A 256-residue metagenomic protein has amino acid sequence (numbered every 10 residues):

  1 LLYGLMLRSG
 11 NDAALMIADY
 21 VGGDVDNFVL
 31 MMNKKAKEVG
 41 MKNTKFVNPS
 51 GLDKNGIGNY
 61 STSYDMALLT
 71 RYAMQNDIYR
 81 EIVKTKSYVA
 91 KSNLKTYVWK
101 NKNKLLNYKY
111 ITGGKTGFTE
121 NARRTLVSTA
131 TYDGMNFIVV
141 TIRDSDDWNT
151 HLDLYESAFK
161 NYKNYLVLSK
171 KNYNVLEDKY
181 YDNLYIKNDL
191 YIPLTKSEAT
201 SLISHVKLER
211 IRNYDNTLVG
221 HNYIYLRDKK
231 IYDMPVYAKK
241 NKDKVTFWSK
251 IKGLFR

Functional and structural regions predicted by a protein language model:
L1-A67: Active-site-adjacent loops and short helices of periplasmic peptidoglycan-processing enzymes
M41, K45, I57-R256: Domain-terminus/edge residues, biased toward the C-terminal soluble/receptor-binding domains of extracytoplasmic
